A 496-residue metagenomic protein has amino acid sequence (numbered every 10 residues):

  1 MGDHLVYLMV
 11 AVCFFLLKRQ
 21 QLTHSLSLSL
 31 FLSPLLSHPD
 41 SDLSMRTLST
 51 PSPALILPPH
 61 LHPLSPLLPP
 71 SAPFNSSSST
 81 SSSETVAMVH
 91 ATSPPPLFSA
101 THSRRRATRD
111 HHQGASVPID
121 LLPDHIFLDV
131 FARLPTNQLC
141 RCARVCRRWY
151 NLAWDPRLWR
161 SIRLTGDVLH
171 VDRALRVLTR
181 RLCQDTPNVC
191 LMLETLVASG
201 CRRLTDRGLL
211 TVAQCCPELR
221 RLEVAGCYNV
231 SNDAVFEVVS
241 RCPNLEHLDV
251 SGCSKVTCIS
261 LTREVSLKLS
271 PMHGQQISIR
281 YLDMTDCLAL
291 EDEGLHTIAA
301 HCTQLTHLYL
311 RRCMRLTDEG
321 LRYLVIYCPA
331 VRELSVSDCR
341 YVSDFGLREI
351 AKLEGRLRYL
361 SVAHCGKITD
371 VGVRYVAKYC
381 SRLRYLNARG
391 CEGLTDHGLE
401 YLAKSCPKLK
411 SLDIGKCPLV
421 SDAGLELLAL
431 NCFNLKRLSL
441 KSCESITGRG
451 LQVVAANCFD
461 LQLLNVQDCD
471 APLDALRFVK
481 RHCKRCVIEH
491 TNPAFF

Functional and structural regions predicted by a protein language model:
G2-L22, S29-L121, F495-F496: CRL adaptor-proximal regions
V89, L164-C215: F-box-proximal linker/hinge
L122-L134, V145-Y150, I162: Short hydrophobic alpha-helical "box" of cullin-RING ligase substrate receptors that recruits the CRL scaffold
L139-P156: Short helix-loop-helix/strand-helix junction enriched in hydrophobic and basic residues
I162, E194-A198, L222-V224, L248-V250 (+8 more regions): Conserved hydrophobic beta-strand positions in leucine-rich repeat
V168-R173, R202-R207, Y228-D233, S254-T262 (+9 more regions): Short, solvent-exposed loop/turn at the beta-strand->alpha-helix junction within individual leucine-rich repeat
V177-R180, L210-C215, V235-R241, I259-Q275 (+8 more regions): A structural signal for leucine-rich repeat
